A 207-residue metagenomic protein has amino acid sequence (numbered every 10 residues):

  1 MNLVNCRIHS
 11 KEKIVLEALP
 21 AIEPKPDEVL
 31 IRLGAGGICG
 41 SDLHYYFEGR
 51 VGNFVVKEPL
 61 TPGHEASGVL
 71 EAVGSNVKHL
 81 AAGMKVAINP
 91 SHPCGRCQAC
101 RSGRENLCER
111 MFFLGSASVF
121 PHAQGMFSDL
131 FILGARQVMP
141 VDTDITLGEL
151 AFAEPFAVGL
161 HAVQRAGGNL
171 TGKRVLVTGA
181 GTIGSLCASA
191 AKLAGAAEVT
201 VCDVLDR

Functional and structural regions predicted by a protein language model:
M1-V4: Extreme N-terminal starter segment of soluble prokaryotic enzymes
C6-I14: Extracellular beta-rich ligand/substrate-recognition surface
P20-G36, V51-R101, D142-D144: Glycine-rich beta-strand-centered segment in the early N-terminal region that forms part of a ligand/cofactor-binding
G34-A35, G134, G179: A secondary-structure boundary/capping signal
C39, H79, N89-M139: Cysteine-cluster motifs in flexible loop/terminal segments that predominantly coordinate metals
S41-F47: Cytochrome P450 core scaffold surrounding the K-helix E-X-X-R motif and the conserved "meander" helix-loop region
T143-R207: Mid-domain Rossmann-like dinucleotide-binding core that forms the NAD(H)/NADP(H) cofactor-binding site
